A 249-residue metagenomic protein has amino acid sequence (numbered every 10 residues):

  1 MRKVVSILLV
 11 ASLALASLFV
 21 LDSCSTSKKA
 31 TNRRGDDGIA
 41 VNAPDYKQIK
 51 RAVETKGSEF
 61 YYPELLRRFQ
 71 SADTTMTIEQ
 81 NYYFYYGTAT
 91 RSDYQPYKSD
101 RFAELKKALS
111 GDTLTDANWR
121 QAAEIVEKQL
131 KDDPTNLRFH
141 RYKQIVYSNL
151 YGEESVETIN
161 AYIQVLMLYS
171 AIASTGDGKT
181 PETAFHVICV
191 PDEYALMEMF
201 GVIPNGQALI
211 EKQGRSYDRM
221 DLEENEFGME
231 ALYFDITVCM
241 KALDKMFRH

Functional and structural regions predicted by a protein language model:
V10-V20: Bacterial N-terminal signal peptides
S27-Q121, T180-H249: N-terminal alpha-helical interaction modules that lie
R51, Q129, V146-S148: Residue-level signature for tetratricopeptide repeat
D133-T135, Y169-S170: Short coil turns that delineate tetratricopeptide repeat
S148, E153-A173: TPR/TPR-like (Sel1-like) alpha-helical repeat modules
